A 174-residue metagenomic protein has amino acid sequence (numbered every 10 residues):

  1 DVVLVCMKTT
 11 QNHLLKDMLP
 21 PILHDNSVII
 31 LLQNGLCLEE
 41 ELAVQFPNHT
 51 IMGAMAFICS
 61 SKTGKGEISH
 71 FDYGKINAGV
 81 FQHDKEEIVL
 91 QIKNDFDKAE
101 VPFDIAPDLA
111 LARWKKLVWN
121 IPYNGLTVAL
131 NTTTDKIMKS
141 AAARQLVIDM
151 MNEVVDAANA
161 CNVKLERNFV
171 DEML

Functional and structural regions predicted by a protein language model:
D1-E67: Rossmann-like NAD(P)(H) cofactor-binding subdomain of soluble oxidoreductases
P21-I22, V44-T50, K65-N168: Internal alpha-helical scaffold of NAD(P)-dependent oxidoreductase catalytic cores
F169-L174: Basic, nucleic-acid-binding surfaces and adjacent catalytic neighborhoods in DNA/RNA-processing proteins
